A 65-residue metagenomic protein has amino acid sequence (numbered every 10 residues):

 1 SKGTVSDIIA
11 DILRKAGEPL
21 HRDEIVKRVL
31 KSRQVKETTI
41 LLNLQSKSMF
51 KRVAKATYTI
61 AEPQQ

Functional and structural regions predicted by a protein language model:
S1-I8, S32-Q65: Charged low-complexity interaction tracts in eukaryotic proteins
V5, H21-R22: N-terminal alpha-helical segment
S6-L13, V26: Hydrophobic residues on short alpha-helical segments
L13-H21, Q34-V35: Short capping segments at the starts of secondary-structure elements
R22-V29: A short acidic, leucine-rich amphipathic alpha-helix
